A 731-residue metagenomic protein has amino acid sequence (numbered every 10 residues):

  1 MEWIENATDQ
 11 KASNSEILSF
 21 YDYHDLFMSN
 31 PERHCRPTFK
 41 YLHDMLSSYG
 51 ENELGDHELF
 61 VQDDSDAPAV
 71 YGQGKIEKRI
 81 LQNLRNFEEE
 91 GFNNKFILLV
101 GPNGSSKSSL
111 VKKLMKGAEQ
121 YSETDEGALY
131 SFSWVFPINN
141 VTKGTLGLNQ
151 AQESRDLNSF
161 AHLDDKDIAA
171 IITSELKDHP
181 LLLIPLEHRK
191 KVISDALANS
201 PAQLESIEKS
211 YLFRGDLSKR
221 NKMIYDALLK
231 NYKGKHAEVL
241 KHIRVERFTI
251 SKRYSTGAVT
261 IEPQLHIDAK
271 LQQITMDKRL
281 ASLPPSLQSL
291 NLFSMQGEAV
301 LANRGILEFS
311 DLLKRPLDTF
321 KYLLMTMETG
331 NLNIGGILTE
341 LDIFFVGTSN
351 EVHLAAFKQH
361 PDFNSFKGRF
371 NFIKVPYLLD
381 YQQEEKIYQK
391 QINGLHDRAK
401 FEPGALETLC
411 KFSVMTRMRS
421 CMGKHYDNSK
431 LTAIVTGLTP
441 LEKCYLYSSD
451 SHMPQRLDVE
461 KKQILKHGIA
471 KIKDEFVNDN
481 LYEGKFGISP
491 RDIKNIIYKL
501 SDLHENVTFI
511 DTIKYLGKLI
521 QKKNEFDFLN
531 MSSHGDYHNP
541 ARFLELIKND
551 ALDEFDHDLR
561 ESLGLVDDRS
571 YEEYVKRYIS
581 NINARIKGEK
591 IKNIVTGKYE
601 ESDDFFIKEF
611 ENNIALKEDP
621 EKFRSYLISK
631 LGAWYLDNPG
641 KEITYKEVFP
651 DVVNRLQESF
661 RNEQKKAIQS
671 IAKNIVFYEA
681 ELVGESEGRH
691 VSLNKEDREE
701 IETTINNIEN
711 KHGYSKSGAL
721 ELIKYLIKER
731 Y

Functional and structural regions predicted by a protein language model:
M1-N30: A short N-terminal interaction module
S19-Y731: Conserved ASCE/P-loop NTPase catalytic core
